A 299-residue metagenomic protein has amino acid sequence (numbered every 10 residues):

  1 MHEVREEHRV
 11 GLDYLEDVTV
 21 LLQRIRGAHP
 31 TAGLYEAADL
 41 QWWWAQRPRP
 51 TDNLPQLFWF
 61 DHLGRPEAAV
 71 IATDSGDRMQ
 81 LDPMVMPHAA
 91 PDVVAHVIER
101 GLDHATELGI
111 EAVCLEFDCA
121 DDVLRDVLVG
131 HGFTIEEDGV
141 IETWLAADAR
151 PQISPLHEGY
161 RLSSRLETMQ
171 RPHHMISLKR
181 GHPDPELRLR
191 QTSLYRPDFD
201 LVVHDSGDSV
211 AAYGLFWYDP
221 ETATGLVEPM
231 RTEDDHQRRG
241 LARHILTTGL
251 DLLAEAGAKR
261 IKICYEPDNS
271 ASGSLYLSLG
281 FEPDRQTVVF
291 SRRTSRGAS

Functional and structural regions predicted by a protein language model:
M1-V20, R161-H173: A short beta-loop-alpha structural element at the N-terminal edge of CoA-dependent acyl/N-acetyltransferase catalytic
E7-L12, Q23-E107, A211-E228, E233-D234: Conserved donor-binding loop and adjoining core beta-sheet/short helix segment in diverse acyl/aminoacyl transferases
A28-T31, A37-L40, A149-G225: Flexible, substrate/cofactor-facing loop regions flanked by secondary structure within enzyme catalytic domains
A68, E136-G139, A211-A212, R285: A structural microfeature
T73-E158, V288-R292: Acyl-donor-binding surface of acyltransferase catalytic domains
A90-D103, T232, R238-E255, R260 (+1 more regions): Conserved acetyl-CoA-binding loop-helix of GNAT-fold acetyltransferases
V113-E116, V227, I261-Y265: Conserved hydrophobic beta-strand within the GNAT/NAT acetyltransferase core sheet that lines the active-site cleft
D126-V129, Y276, F281: Conserved active-site tyrosine of GNAT-family acetyltransferases
